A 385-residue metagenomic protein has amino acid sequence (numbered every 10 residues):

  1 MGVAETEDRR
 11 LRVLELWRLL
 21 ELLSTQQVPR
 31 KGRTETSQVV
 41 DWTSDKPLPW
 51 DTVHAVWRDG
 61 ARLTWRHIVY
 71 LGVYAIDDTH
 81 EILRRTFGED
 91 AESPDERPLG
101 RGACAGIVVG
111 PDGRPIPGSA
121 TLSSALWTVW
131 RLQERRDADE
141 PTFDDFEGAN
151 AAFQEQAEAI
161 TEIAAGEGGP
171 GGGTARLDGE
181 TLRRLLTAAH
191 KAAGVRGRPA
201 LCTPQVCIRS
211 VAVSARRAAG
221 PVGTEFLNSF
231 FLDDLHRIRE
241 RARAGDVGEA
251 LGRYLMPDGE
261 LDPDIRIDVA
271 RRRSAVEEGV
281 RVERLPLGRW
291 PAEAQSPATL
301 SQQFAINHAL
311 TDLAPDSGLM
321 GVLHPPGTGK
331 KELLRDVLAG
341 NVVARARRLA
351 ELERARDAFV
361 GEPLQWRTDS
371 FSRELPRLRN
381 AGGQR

Functional and structural regions predicted by a protein language model:
G2-P291: N-terminal accessory nucleic-acid engagement/regulatory domains that precede and modulate ATP-driven motor cores
Q205-R385: ASCE P-loop NTPase motor cores of helicases and related translocases
